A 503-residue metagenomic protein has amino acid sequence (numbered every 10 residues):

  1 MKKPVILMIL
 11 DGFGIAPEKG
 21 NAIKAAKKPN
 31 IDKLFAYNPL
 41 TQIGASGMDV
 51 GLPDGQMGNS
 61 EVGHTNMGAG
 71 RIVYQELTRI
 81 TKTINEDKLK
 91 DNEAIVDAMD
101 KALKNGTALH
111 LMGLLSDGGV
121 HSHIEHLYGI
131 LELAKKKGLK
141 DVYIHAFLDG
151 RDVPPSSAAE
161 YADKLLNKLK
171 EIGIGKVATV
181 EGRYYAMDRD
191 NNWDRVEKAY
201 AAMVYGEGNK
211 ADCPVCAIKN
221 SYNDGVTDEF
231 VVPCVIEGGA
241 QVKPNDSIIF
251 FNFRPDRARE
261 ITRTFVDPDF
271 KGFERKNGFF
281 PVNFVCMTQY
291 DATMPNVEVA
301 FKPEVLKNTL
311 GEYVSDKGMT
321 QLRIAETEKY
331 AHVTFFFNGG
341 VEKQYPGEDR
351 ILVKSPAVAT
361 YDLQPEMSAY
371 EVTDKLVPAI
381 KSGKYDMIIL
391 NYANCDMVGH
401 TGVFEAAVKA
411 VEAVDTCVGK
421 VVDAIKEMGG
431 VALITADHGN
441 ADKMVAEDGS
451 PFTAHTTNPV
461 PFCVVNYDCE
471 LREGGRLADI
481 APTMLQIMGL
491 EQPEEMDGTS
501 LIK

Functional and structural regions predicted by a protein language model:
M1-K503: Feature captures the catalytic ectodomains and active-site-proximal regions of enzymes that hydrolyze or transfer
